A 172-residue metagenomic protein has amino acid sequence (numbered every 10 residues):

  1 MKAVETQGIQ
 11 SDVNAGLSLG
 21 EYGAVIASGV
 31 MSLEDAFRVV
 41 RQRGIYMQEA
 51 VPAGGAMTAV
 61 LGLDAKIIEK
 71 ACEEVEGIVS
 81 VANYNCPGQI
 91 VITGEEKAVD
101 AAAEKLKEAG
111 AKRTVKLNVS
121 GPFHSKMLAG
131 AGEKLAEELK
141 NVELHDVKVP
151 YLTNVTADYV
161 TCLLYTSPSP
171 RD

Functional and structural regions predicted by a protein language model:
M1, E21-Y22: Long, contiguous secondary-structure blocks with strong helical propensity
M1-A15, I92: Helix-rich "cap/lid" substructures immediately adjacent to catalytic or cofactor-binding pockets
A3-Q7, V30, S169: Active-site catalytic microenvironments for nucleophilic, acid-base chemistry
G16, G20: Gly/Ala-rich beta-loop-alpha elbow adjacent to hydrolase catalytic centers
S28-L164: Alpha/beta catalytic cores of group-transfer enzymes, especially the acyltransferase/condensing modules of polyketide
Y165-D172: Conserved small/polar residues in nucleotide/adenosyl-binding loops
